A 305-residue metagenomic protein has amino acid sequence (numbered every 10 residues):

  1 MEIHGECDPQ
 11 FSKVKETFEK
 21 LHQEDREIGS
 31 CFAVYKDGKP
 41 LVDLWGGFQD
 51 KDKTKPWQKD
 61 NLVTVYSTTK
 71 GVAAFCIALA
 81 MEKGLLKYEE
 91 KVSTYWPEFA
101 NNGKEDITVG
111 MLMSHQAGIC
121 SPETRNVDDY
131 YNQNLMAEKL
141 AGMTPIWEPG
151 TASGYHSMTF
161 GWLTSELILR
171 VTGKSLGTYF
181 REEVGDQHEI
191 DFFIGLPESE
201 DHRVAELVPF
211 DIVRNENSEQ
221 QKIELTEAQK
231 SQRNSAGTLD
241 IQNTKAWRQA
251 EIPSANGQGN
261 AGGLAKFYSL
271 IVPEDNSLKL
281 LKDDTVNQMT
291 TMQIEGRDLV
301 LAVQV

Functional and structural regions predicted by a protein language model:
E2-V65, L85-E90: Short, conserved catalytic-motif segment at the N-terminal edge
Q10, V14, V65-T69, A73 (+6 more regions): Hydrophobic (often cysteine-bearing) scaffold residues that line and stabilize catalytic clefts of nucleotide/cofactor
D52, A137-I146, G237-R248: The feature captures the short pre-catalytic strand/loop hairpin that immediately precedes and shapes the active-site
Q58-D60, M143-G150, F160-L163, T244-P253: Flexible glycine/proline-enriched surface loops and loop-helix/loop-strand junctions
K59, T64-T68, A80-T124, A141-G142 (+4 more regions): Active-site helix/loop module of the DD-peptidase/beta-lactamase fold, centered on the serine-lysine SxxK catalytic
A78-K83, W162-R170, K266-P273: Short glycine/serine- and small hydrophobic-enriched flexible loop segments
N126-Y130, E138-G142, I146-E148, S153-Y155 (+3 more regions): Recognition helices and adjacent regulatory flanks at domain boundaries
P197-V303: Penicillin-binding protein/beta-lactamase superfamily catalytic region
